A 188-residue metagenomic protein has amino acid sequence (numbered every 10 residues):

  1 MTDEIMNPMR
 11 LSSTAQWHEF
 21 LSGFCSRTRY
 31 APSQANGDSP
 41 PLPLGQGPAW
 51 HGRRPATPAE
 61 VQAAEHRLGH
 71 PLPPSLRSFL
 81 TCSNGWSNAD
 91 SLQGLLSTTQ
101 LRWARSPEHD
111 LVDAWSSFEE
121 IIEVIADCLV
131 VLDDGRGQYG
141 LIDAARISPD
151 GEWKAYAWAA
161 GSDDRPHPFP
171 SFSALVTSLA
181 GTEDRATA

Functional and structural regions predicted by a protein language model:
T2-Q138: A surface-exposed partner-binding patch
W86-D90, G94, I147-P149, S173-L175: Generic alpha-helical propensity signal that fires on short helical segments and nearby coil/disordered stretches
D133-G135, L179, E183: Short leucine-rich amphipathic alpha-helical surface patches
Y139-P170: Segments surrounding the PLD/"HKD" phosphodiesterase catalytic module and close analogs
P168-G181: Compact, glycine/acidic-enriched structural inserts
R185-A188: Low-complexity, Gly/Ser/Thr/Pro-rich intrinsically disordered linker/tail segments
